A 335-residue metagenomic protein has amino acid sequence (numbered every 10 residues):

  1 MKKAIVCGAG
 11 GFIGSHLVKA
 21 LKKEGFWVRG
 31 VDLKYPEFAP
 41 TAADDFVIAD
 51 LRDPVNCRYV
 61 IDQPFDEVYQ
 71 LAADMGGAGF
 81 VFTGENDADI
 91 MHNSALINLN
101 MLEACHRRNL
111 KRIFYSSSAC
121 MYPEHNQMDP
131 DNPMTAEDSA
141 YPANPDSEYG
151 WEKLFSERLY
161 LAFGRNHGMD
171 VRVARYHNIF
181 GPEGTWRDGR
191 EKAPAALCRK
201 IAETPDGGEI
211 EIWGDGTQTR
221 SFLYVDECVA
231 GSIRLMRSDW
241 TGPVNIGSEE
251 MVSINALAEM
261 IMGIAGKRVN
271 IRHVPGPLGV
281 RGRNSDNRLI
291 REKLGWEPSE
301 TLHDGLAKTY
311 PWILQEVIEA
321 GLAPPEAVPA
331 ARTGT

Functional and structural regions predicted by a protein language model:
A4-E24: N-terminal Rossmann NAD(P)H-binding glycine-rich loop of SDR-like oxidoreductase domains
A20, E203-T335: C-terminal substrate-binding subdomain of Rossmann-fold SDR/epimerase-dehydratase oxidoreductases
F26-Y35: Conserved glycine-rich Rossmann-like NAD(P)H-binding loop of the short-chain dehydrogenase/reductase
T41-P54: Rossmann-fold cofactor-recognition segment
L51-S94, R107, E124: NAD(P)H-binding glycine-rich loop region in Rossmannoid oxidoreductase-like domains and their noncatalytic homologs
L99-D146: Conserved Rossmann-fold NAD(P)-dependent oxidoreductase catalytic core, especially the SDR/UDP-sugar
H125-M134, R158-M236, E249-M251, E259-A265: NAD(P)-dependent short-chain dehydrogenase/reductase
E148, E152: Active-site helix of classical SDR
